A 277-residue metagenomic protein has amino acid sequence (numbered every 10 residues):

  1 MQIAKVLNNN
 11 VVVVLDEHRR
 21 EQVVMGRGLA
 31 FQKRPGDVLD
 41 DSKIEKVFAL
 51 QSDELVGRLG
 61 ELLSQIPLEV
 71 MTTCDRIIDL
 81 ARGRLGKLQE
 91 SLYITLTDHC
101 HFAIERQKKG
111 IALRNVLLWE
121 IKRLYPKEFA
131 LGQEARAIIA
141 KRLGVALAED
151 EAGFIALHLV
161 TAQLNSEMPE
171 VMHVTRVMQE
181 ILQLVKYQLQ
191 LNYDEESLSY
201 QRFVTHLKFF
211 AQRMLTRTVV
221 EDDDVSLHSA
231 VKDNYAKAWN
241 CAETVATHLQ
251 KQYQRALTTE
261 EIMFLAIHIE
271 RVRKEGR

Functional and structural regions predicted by a protein language model:
M1-R277: A cross-family "folded-core" feature that marks the main globular domain of proteins
